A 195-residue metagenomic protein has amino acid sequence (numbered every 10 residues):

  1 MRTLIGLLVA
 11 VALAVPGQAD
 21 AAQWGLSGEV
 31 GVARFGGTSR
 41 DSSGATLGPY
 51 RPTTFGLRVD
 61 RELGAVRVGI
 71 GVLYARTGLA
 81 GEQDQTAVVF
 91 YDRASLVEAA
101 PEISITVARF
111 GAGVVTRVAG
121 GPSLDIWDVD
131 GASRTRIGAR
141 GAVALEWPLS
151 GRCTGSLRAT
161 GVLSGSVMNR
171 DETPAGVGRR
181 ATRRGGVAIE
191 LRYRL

Functional and structural regions predicted by a protein language model:
M1-W24: Cleavable N-terminal export/targeting peptides
A22-R34, T116-V118: Transmembrane beta-strand segments of Gram-negative outer membrane beta-barrel proteins
G31-G37, A75-L79, S123-V129, V162-M168: Structural signature of outer-membrane beta-barrel domains
A33-F55, R134: Surface-exposed strand-loop-strand hairpins of Gram-negative outer-membrane beta-barrel proteins
D41-T46, D84-D92, R134-G138, E172-G178: Flexible, surface-exposed loop regions and adjacent strand-edge segments of Gram-negative outer-membrane beta-barrel
A45, L79-A80, G141-L195: Predominantly the C-terminal beta-signal and adjacent terminal strand-loop region of outer-membrane beta-barrel
L47-Y50, R58-L63, R140, A181: Short secondary-structure boundary/capping segments within folded domains
G56-I137, L149, G185-R194: Gram-negative (and chloroplast) outer-membrane scaffold detector with strong preference for beta-barrel transmembrane
